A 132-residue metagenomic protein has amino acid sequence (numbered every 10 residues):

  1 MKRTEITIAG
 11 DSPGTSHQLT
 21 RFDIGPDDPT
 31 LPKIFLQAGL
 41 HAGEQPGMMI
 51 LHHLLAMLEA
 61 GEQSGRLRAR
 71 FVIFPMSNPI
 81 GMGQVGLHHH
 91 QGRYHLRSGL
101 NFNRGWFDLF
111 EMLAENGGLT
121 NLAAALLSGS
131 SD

Functional and structural regions predicted by a protein language model:
M1-D132: Structured catalytic-domain cores with a bias toward divalent-metal coordination
